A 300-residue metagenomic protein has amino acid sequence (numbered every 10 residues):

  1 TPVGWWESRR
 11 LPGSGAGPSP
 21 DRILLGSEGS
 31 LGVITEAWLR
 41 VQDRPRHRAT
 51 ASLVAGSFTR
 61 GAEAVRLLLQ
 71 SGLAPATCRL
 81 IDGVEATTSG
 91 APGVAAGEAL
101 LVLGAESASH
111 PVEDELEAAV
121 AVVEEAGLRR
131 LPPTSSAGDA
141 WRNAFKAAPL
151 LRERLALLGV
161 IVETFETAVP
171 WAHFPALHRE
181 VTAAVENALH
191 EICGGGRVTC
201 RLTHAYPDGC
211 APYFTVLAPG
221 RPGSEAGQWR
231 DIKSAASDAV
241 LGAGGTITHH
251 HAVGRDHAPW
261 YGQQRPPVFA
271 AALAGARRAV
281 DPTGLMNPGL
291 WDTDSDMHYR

Functional and structural regions predicted by a protein language model:
T1-S14, R179, G220-R230, R255-Q264: A short, flexible low-complexity segment enriched in Lys/Arg and Gly/Pro that occurs in N-terminal basic tails
T1-T77, H298-R300: FAD-binding subdomain of flavoenzyme oxidoreductases
W6, P75-T77, R129-P132, I247-T248 (+1 more regions): Acidic/polar loop patches that form or flank catalytic/metal-binding clefts of enzymes that bind anionic ligands
T35-A37, L177-E180, A258, P288-G289: Short hydrophobic alpha-helical segments that form membrane-spanning helices or hydrophobic packing faces of helical
L39, D43, A49-A235, A239 (+1 more regions): C-terminal substrate-recognition/cap domain of FAD-linked oxidoreductases
V84, I247, A252-P259: Small/polar glycine-rich anion-binding or flexible loop at a beta-alpha turn
G254-R300: Activity-critical C-terminal alpha-helical subdomain
